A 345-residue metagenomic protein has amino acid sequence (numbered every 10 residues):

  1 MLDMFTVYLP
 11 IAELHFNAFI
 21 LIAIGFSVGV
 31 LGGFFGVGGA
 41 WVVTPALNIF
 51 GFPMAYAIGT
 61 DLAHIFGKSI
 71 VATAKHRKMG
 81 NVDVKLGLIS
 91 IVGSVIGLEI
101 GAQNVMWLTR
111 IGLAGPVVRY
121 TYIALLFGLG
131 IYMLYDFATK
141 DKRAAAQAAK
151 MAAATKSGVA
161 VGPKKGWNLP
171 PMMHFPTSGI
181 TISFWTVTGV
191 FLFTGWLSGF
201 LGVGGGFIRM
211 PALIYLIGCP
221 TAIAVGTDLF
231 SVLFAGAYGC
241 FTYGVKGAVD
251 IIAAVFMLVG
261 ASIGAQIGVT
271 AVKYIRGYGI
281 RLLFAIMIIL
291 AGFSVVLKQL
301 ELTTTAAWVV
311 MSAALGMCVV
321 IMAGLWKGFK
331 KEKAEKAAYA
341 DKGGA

Functional and structural regions predicted by a protein language model:
L2-R110, P116-T121, L125-F127, I131-Y135 (+4 more regions): Small-residue-rich hydrophobic segments that form or flank transmembrane alpha-helices in multi-pass membrane proteins
D3-T6, E301-T305: Juxtamembrane boundary at the C-terminal end of a transmembrane helix
F50, L86, N104-V105, A253 (+5 more regions): Short, surface-exposed, polar/charged, turn-prone segments marking secondary-structure boundaries
V71, F127-A152, A160-P171, Y238 (+2 more regions): Transmembrane helix exit motif
L113-I123, R281-F284, L302-A314: Loop-to-transmembrane alpha-helix initiation sites
A149-T155, A340-K342: Non-transmembrane, juxtamembrane loop and terminal tail segments of multi-pass eukaryotic membrane proteins
A265, V269-I289: Functionally important transmembrane alpha-helices
A307-A345: C-terminal non-catalytic interaction/assembly regions of soluble proteins
